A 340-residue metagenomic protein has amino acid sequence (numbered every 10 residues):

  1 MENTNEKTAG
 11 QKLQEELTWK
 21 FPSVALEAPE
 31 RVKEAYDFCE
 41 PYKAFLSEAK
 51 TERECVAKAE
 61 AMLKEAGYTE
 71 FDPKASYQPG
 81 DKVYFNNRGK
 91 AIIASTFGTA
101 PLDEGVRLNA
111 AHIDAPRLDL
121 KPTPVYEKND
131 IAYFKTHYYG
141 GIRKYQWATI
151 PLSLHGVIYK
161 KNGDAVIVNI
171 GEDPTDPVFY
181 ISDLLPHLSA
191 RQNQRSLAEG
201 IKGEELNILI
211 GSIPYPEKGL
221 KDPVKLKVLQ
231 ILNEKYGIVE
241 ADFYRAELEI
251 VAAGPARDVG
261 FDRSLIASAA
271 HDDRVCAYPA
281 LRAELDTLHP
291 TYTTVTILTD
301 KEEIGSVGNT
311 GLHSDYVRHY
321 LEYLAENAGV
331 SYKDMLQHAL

Functional and structural regions predicted by a protein language model:
M1-L340: N-terminal hydrophobic/helix-forming segments and targeting peptides
